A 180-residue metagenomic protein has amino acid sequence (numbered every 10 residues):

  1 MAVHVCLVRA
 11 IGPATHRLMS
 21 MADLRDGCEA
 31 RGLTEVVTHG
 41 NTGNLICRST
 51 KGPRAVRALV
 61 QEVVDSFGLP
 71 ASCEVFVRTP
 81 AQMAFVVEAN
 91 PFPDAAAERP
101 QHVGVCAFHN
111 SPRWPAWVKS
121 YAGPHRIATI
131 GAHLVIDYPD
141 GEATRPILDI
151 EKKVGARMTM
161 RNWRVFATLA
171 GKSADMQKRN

Functional and structural regions predicted by a protein language model:
A2-N180: Surface-exposed, charge/polar-rich loops and edge strands
